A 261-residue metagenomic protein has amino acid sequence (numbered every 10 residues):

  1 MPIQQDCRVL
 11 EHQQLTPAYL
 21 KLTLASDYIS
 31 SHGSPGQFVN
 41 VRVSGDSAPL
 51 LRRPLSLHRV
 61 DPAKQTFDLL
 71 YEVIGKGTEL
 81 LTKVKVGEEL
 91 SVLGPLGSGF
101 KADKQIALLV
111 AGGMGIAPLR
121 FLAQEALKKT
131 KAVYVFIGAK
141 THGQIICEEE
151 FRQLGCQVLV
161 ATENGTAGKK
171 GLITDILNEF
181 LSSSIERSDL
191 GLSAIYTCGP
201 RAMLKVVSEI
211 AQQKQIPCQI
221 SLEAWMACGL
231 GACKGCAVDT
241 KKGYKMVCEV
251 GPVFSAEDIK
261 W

Functional and structural regions predicted by a protein language model:
P2-V86: Ferredoxin-reductase
I3, Y244-W261: Short, basic/aromatic-enriched C-terminal tail that caps enzymatic domains
D46-L55, G97-K104, C248: Short, Lys/Arg- and Gly-enriched loop/turn segments at beta-strand edges
K76-I220: FNR/FR-type flavoprotein reductase catalytic core
H142-Q144, T166-A167, W225-G229, F254: Short gly/pro/ser/thr-enriched loop/turn and capping motifs at secondary-structure boundaries
E223-P252: Local cysteine-cluster metal-coordination motifs and their immediate loop/turn environment, predominantly Fe-S cluster
